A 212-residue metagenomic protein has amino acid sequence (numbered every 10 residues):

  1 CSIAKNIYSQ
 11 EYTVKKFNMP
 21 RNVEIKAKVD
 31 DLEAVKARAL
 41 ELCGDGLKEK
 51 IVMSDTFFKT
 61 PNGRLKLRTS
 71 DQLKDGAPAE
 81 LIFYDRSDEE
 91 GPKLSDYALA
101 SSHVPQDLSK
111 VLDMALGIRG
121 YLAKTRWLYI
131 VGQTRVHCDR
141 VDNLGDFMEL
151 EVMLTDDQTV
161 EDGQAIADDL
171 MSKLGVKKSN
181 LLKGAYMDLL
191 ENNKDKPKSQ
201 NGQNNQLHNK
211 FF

Functional and structural regions predicted by a protein language model:
C1-N18: Short, Lys/Arg-enriched N-terminal segments with co-localized hydrophobic residues within the first ~10-30 amino acids
F17-Q133, L174-F212: N-terminal strand-loop-strand beta-hairpin
P20, D107, K124, G145 (+1 more regions): Residues forming well-ordered secondary-structure scaffolds
D30, T155-Q158: Residues in soluble alpha-helical coiled-coils and helical-bundle/repeat scaffolds
E90-D96, M148-E149, T159-E161: A short, polar/proline- and glycine-enriched secondary-structure boundary/capping micro-motif
I118, L122-D156: Conserved, surface-exposed functional patches that form binding/active-site neighborhoods
Q158-L182: Mixed-charge, glycine-accented linear interaction segment located at domain edges/termini
